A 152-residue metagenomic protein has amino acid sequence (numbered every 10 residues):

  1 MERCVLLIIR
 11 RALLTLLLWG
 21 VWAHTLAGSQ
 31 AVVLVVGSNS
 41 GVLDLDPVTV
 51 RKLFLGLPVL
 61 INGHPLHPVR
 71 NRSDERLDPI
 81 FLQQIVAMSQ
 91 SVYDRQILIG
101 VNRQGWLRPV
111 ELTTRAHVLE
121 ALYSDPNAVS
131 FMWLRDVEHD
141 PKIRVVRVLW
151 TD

Functional and structural regions predicted by a protein language model:
E2-L13: Bacterial N-terminal signal peptides that target proteins for export
R11-V21: Bacterial N-terminal signal peptides
A27-D152: Flexible loop/hinge segments at secondary-structure junctions
